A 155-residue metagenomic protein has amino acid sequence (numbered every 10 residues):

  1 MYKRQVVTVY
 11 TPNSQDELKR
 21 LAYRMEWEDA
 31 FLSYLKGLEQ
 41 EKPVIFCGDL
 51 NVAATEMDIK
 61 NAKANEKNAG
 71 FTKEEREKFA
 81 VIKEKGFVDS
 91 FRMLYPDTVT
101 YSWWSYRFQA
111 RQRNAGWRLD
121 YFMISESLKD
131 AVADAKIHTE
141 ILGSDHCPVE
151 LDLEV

Functional and structural regions predicted by a protein language model:
M1-Q5: Conserved small/polar residues in nucleotide/adenosyl-binding loops
T8-T11, G48: Short, structured patches in soluble enzyme cores that scaffold and shape functional sites
Y10, F122-I124, E150-E154: Short, well-ordered beta-strand micro-motif
L18-Y23: Short, solvent-exposed loop/turn segments at secondary-structure boundaries
W27-A115, L119: Metal-dependent phosphoesterases centered on the DNase I-like endonuclease/exonuclease/phosphatase
K129-A131: Short helix-loop capping/hinge motifs at secondary-structure junctions, enriched in acidic/polar residues
K136-V155: Surface polyanion/phosphate-binding segment centered on an Asp-His-Pro turn
